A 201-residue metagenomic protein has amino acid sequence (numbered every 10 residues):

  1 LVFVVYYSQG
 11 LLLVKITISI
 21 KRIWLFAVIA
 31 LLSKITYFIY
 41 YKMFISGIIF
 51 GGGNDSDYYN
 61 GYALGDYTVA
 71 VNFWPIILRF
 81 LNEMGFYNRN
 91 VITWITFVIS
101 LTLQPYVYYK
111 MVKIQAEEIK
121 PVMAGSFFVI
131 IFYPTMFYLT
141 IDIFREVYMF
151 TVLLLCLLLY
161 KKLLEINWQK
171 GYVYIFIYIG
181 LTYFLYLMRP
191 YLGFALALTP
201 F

Functional and structural regions predicted by a protein language model:
V2-G10, S19-I49: Transmembrane signal-anchor helices characteristic of membrane glycosylation enzymes that use polyprenol
N54-Y87: Short hydrophobic/aromatic helix or loop-helix immediately within or flanking a transmembrane segment in polytopic
I95-A116: Transmembrane-helix motifs of polytopic, lipid-linked glycan transferases
V107, Y148-E165: Specific aromatic-rich, kink-prone transmembrane helix
P121-A124, K162-Y183: Short hydrophobic alpha-helices at membrane interfaces in multi-pass membrane enzymes
G125-F132: Short helix- or helix-capping micro-motifs that position conserved polar/aromatic residues at function-defining sites
F137-Y138, Y172-A197: Membrane-interface alpha helices of multi-pass inner-membrane proteins
I141-Y148: Short acidic/glycine- and proline-prone juxtamembrane loop motifs at membrane-interface regions of multi-pass membrane
